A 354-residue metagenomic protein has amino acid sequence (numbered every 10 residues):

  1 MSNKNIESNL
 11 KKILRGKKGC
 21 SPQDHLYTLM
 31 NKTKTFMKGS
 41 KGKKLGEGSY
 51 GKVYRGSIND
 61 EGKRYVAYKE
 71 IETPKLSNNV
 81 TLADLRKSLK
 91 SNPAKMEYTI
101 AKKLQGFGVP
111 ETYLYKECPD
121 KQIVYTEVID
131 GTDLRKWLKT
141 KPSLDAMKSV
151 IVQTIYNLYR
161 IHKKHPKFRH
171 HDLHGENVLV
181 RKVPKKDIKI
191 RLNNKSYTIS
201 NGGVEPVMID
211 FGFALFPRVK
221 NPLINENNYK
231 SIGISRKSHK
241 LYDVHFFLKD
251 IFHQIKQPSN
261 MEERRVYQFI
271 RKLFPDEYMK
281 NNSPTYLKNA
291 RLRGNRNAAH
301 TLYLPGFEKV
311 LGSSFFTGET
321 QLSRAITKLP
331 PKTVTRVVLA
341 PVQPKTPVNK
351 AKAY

Functional and structural regions predicted by a protein language model:
S2-C20: Intrinsically disordered, low-complexity regulatory segments that flank or precede the catalytic domain of eukaryotic
C20-D60: ATP-binding glycine-rich phosphate-binding loop
G48, G106-F107: Conserved N-lobe motifs of Hanks-type protein kinase catalytic domains, especially the short loop(s) flanking
G51-K103: ATP-binding glycine-rich loop module of kinase domains
K102, P110-D145: Conserved structural core of kinase catalytic domains
K141-H171, G175-E176: Conserved kinase catalytic-core helix
K167, G175-S238: Catalytic activation segment of kinase domains across protein kinase-like and atypical kinase folds
L223, I232-V337, P341, A351-Y354: Helical subdomain adjoining the active site within ATP-dependent kinase catalytic cores
